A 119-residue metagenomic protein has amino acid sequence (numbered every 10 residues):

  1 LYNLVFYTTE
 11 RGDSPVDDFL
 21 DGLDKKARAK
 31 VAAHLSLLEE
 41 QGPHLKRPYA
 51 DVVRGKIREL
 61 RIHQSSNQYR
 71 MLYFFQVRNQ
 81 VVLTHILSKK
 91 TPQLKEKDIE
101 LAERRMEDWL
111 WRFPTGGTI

Functional and structural regions predicted by a protein language model:
L1-Q68, V77-V81, S88-I119: Basic, Lys/Arg-enriched alpha-helical interface segments
